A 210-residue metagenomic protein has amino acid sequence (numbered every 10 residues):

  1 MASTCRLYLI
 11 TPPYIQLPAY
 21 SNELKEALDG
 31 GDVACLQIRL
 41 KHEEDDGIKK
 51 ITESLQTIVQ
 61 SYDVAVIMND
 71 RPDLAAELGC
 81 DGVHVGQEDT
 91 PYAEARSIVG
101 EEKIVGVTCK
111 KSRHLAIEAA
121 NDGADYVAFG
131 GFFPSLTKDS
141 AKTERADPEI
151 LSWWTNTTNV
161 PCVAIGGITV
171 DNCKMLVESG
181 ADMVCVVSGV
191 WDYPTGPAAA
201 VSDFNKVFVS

Functional and structural regions predicted by a protein language model:
M1-T90, S97-Y126, W153, N159-V160 (+2 more regions): Conserved N-terminal beta1-alpha1 strand-loop-helix module at the mouth
A75, F133-S140: A short acidic, helix-capping loop that chelates divalent metal ions and anchors anionic groups
T90-A93, L136: A short, polar/charged loop-to-alpha-helix boundary motif
D139-L151: Substrate-recognition "cap/lid" segment bordering the active-site pocket of phosphatases
V177-G189: Short, electropositive alpha-helical surface patch
